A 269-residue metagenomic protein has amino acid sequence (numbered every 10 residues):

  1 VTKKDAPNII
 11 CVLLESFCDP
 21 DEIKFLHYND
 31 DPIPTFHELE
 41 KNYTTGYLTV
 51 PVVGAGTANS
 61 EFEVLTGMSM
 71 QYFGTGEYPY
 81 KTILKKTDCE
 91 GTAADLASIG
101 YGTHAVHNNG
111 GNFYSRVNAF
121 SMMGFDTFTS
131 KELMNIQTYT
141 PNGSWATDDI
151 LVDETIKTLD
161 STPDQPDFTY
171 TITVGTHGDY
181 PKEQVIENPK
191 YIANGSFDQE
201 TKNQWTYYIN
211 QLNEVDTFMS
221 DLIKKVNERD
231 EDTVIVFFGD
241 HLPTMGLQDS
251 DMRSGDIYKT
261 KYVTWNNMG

Functional and structural regions predicted by a protein language model:
T2-P7, C11-L14, C18-G269: Solvent-exposed soluble domains appended to multi-pass membrane proteins
